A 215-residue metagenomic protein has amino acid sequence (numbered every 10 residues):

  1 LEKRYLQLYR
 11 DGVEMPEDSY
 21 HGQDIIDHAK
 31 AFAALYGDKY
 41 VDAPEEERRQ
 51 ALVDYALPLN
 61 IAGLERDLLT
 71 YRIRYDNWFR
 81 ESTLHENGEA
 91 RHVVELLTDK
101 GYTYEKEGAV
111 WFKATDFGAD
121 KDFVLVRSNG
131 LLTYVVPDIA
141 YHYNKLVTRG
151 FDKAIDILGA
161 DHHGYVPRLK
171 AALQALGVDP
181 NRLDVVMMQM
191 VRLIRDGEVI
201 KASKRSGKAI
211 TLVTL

Functional and structural regions predicted by a protein language model:
L1-L215: NTP-dependent nucleotidyl-transfer catalytic core
